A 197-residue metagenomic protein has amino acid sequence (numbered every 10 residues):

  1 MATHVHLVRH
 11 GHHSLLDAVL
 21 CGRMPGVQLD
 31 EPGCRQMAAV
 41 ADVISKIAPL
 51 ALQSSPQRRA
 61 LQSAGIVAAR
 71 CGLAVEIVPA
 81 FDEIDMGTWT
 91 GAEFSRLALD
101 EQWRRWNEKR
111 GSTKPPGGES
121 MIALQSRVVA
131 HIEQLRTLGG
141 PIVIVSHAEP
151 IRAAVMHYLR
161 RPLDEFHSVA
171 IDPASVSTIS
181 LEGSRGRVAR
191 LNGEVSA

Functional and structural regions predicted by a protein language model:
M1-T3, L73, I84-S95, M156-A197: Acidic, low-complexity terminal tails and accessory targeting/binding regions of phosphate-metabolizing enzymes
T3, V8-L73, I77: Active-site-proximal alpha-helix that buttresses catalytic centers in soluble enzyme cores
V5, G139-V145: Residue-level preference for the first positions of well-ordered beta-strands
H13, P150-I151: Short active-site segment of divalent metal-dependent hydrolases/proteases that encodes the spacing between
Q28, A69-R127, S180, R190: Phosphate-handling substructures
K46-A48, L135-G140: Glycine-rich phosphate-binding loop signature in dinucleotide/nucleotide-binding domains
S54-S55, S126, V145-S146: Short beta-strand scaffold positions
